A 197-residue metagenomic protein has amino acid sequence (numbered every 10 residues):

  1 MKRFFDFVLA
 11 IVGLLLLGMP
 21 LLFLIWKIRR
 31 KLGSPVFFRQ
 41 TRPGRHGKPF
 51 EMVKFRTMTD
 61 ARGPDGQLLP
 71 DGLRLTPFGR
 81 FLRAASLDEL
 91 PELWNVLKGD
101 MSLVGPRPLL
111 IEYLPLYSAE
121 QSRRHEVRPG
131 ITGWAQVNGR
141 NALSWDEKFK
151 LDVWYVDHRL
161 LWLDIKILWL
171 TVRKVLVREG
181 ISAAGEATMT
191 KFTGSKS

Functional and structural regions predicted by a protein language model:
M1-D60, I167-S197: A hydrophobic, helix-centered structural microdomain
R3, F7, L73-P77, A119: Short, conserved clusters of charged catalytic residues that mark active-site and nucleotide-handling motifs
R3, L16, R74, S86-E92 (+1 more regions): An acidic site on a long C-lobe helix of protein kinase domains
L9-A10, F38, T76-R80, E112 (+1 more regions): Positions in alpha-helical segments
L15-G18, A84-D88, V104, R140 (+1 more regions): Residue-level signal for short amphipathic helical patches enriched in basic/charged and nearby hydrophobic residues
P35, P43, W94-S197: Hydrophobic structural segments characteristic of membrane proteins
F38-R74, T132-K150: Short, glycine-rich, amphipathic interfacial segments at transmembrane boundaries or analogous
L68-L114: Conserved, function-defining core regions and hallmark residues within catalytic/recognition domains
